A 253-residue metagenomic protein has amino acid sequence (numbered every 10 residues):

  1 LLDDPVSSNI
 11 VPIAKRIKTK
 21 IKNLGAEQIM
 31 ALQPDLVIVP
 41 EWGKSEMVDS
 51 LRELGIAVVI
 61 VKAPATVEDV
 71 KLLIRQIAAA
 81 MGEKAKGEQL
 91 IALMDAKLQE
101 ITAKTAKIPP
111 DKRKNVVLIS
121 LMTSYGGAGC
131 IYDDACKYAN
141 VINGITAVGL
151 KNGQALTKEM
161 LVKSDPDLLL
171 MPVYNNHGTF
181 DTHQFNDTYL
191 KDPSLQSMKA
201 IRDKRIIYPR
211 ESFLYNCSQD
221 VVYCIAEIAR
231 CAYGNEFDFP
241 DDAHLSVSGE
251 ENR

Functional and structural regions predicted by a protein language model:
L1-D4, I131-G153, V173, Y208: His/Asp/Glu-enriched short active-site or ligand-binding loop at hydrolase and phosphoryl-transfer sites
L1-L32, L36-W42, G144: A short, structured surface patch at a secondary-structure boundary
K22-A26, S45, Q154-A155, D192: Structural motif corresponding to alpha-helix initiation and N-cap regions
L24-Q33, E53, L156-D165: Short helices/loops that flank or line small-molecule/ion binding pockets
E41, A63, P172-N176, R210: Short secondary-structure boundary segments
E46-S124, I145-A147, I201-R253: Extracytoplasmic substrate-binding proteins
L121-Y125, I131-Y132, N143-M160, D165-L169: Pocket-lining segment of extracytoplasmic ligand-binding domains
N176-P193: Short, surface-exposed loop/helix-turn segments at secondary-structure junctions that function as lids/hinges flanking
